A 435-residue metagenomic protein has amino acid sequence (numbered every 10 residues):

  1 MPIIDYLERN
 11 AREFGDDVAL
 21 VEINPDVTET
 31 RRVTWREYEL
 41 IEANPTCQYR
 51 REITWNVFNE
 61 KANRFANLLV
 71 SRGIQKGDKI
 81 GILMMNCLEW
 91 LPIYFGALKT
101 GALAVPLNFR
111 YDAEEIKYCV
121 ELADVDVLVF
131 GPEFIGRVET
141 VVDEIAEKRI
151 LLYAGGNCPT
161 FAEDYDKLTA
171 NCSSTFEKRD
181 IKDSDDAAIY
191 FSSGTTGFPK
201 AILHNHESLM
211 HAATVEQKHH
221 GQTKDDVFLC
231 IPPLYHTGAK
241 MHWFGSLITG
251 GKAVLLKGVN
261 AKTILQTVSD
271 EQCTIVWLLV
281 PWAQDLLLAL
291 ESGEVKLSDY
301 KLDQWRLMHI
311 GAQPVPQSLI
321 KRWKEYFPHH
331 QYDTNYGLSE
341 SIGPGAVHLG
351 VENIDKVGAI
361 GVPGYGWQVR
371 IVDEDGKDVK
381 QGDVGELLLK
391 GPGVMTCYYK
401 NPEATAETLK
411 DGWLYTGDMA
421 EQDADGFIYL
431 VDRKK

Functional and structural regions predicted by a protein language model:
D5-Y6, S71-R72, K99-K167, D180: Structural core segment of the AMP-binding/adenylate-forming
G15-V18, A170-F191, F198, G221-V227: Conserved pre-ATP/AMP-binding loop-to-beta segment of ANL
A19-C87, L91-F95, D112-K117, D166 (+1 more regions): Conserved AMP-binding/adenylate-forming core of the ANL superfamily
N24-R51, I135-D183, A289-E294: ANL superfamily adenylate-forming
N59-F65, A170, A188, I202-K224 (+3 more regions): Conserved structural elements of the adenylate-forming
R72, K377-G382, E386-K435: Conserved ATP-binding/catalytic segment of the ANL
M210-V227, Y235-I275, A289-L290, K296: Conserved AMP-binding/adenylation subdomain of ANL enzymes
I248, C273-L278, L287-D355, Q368: Gly/Ser/Thr-rich phosphate-binding loop
